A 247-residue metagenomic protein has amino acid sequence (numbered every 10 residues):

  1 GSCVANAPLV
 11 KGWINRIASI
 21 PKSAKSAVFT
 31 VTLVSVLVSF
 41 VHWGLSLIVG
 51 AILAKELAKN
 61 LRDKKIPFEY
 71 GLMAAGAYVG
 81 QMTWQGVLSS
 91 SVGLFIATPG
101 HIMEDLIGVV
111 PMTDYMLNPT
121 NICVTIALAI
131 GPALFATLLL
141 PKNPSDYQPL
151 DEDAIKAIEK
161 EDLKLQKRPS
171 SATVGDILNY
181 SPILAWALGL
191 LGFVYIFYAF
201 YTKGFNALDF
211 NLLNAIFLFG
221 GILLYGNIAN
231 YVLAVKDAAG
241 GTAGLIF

Functional and structural regions predicted by a protein language model:
G1, L117-A127, L134-G244: Hydrophobic transmembrane alpha-helices of multi-pass small-molecule transporters
G1-A58, G226-F247: Membrane-embedded alpha-helical segments and adjacent helix-loop junctions characteristic of multi-pass solute
S19-K22, D63-F68, N206, L223-Y225: Short, exposed beta-strand "edge-strand" segments with a Pro/Gly-rich flavor and a Y/T-containing core
F29, K64-V79, N179-P182, A234-G244: Alpha-helical transmembrane segments and their helix-start/interface "positive-inside/aromatic belt" motifs in integral
V36, V92, T113-D114, A172 (+1 more regions): Generic signal for short, ordered secondary-structure residues within or immediately flanking folded domains
V36-F40, Y78-G86, F193-F197: Aromatic-anchored segments of alpha-helical transmembrane domains
L45-V49, Q85-S91, D162-R168: Short, charged low-complexity intrinsically disordered segments located at boundaries of structured domains
A54-Q148: Membrane-core helix-loop-helix motifs of multi-pass transport proteins
